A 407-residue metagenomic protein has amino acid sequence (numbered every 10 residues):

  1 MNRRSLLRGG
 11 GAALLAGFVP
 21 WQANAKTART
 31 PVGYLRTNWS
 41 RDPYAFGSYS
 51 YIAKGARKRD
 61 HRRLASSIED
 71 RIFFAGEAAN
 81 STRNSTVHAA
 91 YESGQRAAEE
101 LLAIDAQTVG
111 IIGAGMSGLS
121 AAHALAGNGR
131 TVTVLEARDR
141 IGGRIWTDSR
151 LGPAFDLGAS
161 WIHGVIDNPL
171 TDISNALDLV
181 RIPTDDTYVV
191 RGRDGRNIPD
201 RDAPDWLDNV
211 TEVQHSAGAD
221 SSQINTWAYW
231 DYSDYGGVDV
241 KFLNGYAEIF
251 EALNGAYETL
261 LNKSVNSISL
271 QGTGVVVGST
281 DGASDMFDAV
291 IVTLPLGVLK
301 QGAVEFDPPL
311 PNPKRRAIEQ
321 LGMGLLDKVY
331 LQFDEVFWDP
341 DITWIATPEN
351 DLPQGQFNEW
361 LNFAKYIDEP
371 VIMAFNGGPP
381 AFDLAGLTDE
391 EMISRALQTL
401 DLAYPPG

Functional and structural regions predicted by a protein language model:
M1-G407: FAD-dinucleotide binding site
